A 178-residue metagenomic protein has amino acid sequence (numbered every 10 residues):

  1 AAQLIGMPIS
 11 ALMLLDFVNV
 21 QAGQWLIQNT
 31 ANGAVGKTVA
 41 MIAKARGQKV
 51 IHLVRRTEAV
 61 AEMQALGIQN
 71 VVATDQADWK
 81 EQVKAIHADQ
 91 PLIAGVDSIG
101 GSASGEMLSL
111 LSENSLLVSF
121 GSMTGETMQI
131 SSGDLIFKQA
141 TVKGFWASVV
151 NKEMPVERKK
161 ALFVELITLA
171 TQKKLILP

Functional and structural regions predicted by a protein language model:
A2-Q76: Mid-domain Rossmann-like dinucleotide-binding core that forms the NAD(H)/NADP(H) cofactor-binding site
N19-V20, H87, I99, L111: A generic alpha-to-beta junction signature in SAM-dependent methyltransferases
A22-G23, L92, N114: Phosphate-coordination loops involved in phosphoryl transfer and adenosine-cofactor binding
I27, I93-V96, V118: N-terminal Rossmann-like NAD(P) cofactor-binding module of classical short-chain dehydrogenase/reductase
V39, V83, L166: Aromatic/hydrophobic pocket-lining residues that form π-stacking "cages" and hydrophobic walls in ligand
T57, Q76-E81, G101, G105 (+1 more regions): Structural motif corresponding to alpha-helix initiation and N-cap regions
M63, S102-L175: Glycine-rich phosphate-binding loop and adjacent beta-alpha segment of Rossmann(oid) nucleotide-cofactor-binding
D78-Q90: Short amphipathic alpha-helix with an adjacent loop that forms part of the alpha/beta core around
